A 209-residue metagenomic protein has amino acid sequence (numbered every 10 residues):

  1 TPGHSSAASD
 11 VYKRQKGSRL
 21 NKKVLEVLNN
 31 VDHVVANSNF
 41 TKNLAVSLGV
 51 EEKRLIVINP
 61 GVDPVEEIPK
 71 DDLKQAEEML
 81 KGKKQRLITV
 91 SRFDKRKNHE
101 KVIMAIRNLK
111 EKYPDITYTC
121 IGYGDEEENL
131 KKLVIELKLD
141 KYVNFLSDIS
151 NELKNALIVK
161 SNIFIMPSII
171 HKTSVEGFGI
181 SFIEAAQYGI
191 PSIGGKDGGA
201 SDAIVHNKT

Functional and structural regions predicted by a protein language model:
T1-A8, Y12: Single conserved hydrophobic/aromatic residue that forms the stacking wall/gate of nucleotide- or nucleobase-binding
D10-V27, D72: Nucleotide-sugar donor phosphate/pyrophosphate-binding loop at the beta->alpha transition of glycosyltransferases
Q15-S18, V46, V62-E78: Acidic anion/phosphate-binding donor-loop and adjacent secondary structure in glycosyltransferase catalytic cores
V35, M79-K97, I103-I106, T119: Conserved donor-binding/catalytic core segment of Leloir-type glycosyltransferases
F40, G61: Carbohydrate-associated surface elements
E128-L153, I163: Nucleotide-activated donor-binding/catalytic signature segment of Leloir-type glycosyltransferases, i.e., the conserved
V159-V175, I190-P191: Acidic donor-binding loop of glycosyltransferase active sites
F182, Q187, P191-G194, I204: Short hydrophobic beta-strand element within catalytic cores of glycosyltransferases and related nucleotide-activated
